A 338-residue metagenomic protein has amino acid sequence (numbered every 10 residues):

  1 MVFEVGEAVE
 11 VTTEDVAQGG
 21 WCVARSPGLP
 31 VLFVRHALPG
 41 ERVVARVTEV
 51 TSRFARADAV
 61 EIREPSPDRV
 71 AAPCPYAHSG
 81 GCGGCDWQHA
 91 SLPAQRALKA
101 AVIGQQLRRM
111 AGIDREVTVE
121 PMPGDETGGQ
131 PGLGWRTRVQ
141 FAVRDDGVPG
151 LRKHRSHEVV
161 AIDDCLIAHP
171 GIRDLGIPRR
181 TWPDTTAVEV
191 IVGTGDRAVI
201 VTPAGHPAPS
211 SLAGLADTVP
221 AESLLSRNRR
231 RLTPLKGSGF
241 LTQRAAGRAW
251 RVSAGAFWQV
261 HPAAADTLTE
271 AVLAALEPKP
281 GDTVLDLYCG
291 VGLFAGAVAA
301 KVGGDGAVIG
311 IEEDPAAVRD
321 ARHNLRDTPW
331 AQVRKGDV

Functional and structural regions predicted by a protein language model:
M1-V338: Accessory RNA-recognition modules of RNA-modification enzymes
